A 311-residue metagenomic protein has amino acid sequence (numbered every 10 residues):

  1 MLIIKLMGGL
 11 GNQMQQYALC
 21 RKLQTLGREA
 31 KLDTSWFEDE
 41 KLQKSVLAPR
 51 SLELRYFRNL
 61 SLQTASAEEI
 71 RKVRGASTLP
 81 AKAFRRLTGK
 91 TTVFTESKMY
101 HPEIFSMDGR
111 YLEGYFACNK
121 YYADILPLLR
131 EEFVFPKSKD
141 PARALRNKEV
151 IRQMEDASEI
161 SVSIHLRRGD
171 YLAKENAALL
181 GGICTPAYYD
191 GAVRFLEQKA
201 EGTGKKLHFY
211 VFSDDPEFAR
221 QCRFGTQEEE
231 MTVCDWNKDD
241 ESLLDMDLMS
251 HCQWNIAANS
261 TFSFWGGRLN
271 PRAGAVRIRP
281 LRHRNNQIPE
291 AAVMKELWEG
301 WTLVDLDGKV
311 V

Functional and structural regions predicted by a protein language model:
M1-S35, D39-K44: N-terminal pre-catalytic "stem/leader" segment of glycosyltransferase-like enzymes
I3, E29-T34, S163-H165, V211-F212 (+2 more regions): A structural signal for short, well-ordered beta-strand segments and their strand-loop junctions that often border
L10, K199-I288: Donor-binding and catalytic core of enzymes assembling or modifying cell-surface/extracellular glycoconjugates
Q15, K41-S45, E175, A219-R223 (+1 more regions): A short acidic (Asp/Glu
L42-F57, F218-E228, E290-L297: Short, aromatic/basic amphipathic alpha-helical patches
K44-K206, L297, L306, V311: Secretory-pathway luminal glycosyltransferase catalytic domains
R284-V311: Contiguous terminal or domain-adjacent regions that often encompass a lipid-handling module or interaction segment
